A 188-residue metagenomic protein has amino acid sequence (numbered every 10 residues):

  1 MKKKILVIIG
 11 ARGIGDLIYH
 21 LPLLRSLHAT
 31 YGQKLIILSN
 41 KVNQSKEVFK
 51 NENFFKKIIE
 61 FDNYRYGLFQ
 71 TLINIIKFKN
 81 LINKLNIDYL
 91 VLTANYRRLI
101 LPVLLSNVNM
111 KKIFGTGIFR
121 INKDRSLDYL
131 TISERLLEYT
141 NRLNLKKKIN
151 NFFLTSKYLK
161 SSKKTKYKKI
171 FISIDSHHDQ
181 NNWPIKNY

Functional and structural regions predicted by a protein language model:
M1-Y188: Catalytic machinery of carbohydrate-active enzymes, primarily nucleotide-sugar-dependent glycosyltransferases
